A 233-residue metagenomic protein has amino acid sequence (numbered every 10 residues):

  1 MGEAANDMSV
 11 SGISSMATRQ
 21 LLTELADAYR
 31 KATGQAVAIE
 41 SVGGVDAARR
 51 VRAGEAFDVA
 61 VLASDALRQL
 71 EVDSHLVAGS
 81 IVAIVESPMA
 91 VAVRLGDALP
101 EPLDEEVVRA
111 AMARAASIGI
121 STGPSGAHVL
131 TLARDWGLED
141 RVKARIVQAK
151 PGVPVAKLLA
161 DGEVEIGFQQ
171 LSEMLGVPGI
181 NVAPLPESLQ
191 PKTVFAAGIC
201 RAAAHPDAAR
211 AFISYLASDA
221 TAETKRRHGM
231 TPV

Functional and structural regions predicted by a protein language model:
M1-E40, V45, R49-E55, V61-D73 (+3 more regions): Exported/periplasmic ABC-transporter solute-binding proteins
